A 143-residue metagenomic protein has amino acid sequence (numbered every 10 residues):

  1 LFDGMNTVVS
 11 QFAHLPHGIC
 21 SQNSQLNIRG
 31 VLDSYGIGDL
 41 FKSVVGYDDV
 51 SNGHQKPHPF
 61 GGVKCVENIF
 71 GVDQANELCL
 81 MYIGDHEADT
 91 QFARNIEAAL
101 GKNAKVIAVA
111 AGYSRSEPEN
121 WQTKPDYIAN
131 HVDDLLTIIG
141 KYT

Functional and structural regions predicted by a protein language model:
L1-I19, Q25-R29: Short, acidic loop-to-helix structural element flanking the phosphoryl-transfer center in phosphate-processing enzymes
G4, G61-C65, D134: Well-ordered alpha-helical segments embedded in enzymatic catalytic cores
N6, S24-L26, G38, E87 (+2 more regions): Alpha-helix N-cap/helix-start and coil->helix boundary motif
T7-V8, S34, G71, S116-E119: Short, flexible, glycine/charge-rich loop motifs used to bind or transfer phosphoryl groups or to couple energy/partner
V8-Q11, C65-N68, I138-Y142: CheY-like receiver
G18, Q22-M81, E87-A98, A104: Substrate-recognition "cap/lid" segment bordering the active-site pocket of phosphatases
I37-D48, S116-G140: Structural recognition of alpha->loop->beta junctions
Y82-I128: Acidic, Mg2+-coordinating phosphoryl-transfer loop and its flanking beta/alpha structural elements, shared across
